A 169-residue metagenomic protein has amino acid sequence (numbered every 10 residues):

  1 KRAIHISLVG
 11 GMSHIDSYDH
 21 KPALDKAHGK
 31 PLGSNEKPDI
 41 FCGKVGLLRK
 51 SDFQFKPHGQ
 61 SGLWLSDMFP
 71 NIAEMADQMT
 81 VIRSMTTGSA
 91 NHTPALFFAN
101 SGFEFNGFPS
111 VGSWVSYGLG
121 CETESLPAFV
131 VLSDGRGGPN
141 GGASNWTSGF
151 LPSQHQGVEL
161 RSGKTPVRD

Functional and structural regions predicted by a protein language model:
K1-D169: Ligand-binding pockets and gating/stacking loops
